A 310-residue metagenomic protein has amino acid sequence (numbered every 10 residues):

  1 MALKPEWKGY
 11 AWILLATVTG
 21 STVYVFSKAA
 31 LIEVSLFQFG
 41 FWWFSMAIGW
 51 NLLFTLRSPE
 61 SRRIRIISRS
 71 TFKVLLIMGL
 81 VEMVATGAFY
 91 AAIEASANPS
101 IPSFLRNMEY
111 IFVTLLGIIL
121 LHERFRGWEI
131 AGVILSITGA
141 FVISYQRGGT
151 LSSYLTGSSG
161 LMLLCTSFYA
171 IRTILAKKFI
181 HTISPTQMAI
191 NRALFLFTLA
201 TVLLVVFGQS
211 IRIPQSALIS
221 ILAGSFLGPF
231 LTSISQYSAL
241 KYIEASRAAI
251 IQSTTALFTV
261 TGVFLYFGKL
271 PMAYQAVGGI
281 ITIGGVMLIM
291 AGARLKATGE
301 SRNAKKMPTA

Functional and structural regions predicted by a protein language model:
M1-W42, V84, A88, L151-K178 (+1 more regions): Glycine-/small-residue-enriched transmembrane alpha-helix faces in small-molecule transporters and effluxers
W7-L15, F37-R57, F72-I77, G132-L135 (+3 more regions): Hydrophobic alpha-helical transmembrane segments of multi-pass integral membrane proteins, especially transporters
L15, W42-W43, L105, W128-A131 (+3 more regions): Hydrophobic core positions of alpha-helical segments in small-molecule transporters and transporter systems
V18-S21, V25, G79, M83-G87 (+5 more regions): Hydrophobic/small/kink-forming positions within alpha-helical transmembrane segments of polytopic membrane proteins
T19-V23, P59-S100, L105, V142 (+1 more regions): Specific transmembrane alpha-helical segments of multi-pass solute transporters/efflux pumps, especially DMT/EamA
V25-E33, S61-I64, A91-N98, S144-L155 (+2 more regions): Membrane-interface helix termini and inter-helical loops of multi-pass transporters
Q38-G49, Y90-R124, A245-L265: Specific alpha-helical transmembrane segments that line the substrate/conduction pathway and gating interfaces
L116, W128-R147, A200, S253-T254 (+2 more regions): Hydrophobic transmembrane alpha-helices of multi-pass small-molecule transport proteins
